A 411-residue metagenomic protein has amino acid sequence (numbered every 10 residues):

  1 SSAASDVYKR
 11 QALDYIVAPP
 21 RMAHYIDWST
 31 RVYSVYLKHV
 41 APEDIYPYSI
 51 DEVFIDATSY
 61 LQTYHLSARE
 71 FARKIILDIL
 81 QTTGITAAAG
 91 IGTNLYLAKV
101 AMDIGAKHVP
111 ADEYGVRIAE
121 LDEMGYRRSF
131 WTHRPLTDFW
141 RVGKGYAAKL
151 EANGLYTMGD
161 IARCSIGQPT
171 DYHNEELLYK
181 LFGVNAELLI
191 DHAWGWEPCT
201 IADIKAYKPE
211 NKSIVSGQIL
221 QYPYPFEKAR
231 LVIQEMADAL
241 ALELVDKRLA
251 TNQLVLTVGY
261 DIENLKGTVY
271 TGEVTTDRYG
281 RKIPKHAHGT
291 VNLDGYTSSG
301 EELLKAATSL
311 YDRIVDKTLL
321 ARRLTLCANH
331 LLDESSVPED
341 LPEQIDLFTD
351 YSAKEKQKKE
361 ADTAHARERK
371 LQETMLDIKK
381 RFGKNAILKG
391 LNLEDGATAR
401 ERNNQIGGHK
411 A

Functional and structural regions predicted by a protein language model:
S1-I201, S352-A411: Gly/Gly-Pro- and Ser/Thr-rich, intrinsically disordered tail segments characteristic of DNA damage-repair and tolerance
D6, D138, Y146-A321, S336 (+1 more regions): DNA-contacting surface of Y-family translesion DNA polymerases
L13-Y15, Q253, R323: Short, surface-exposed beta-edge/turn micro-motifs
Q62, Y96, E263-L265, L331-S335: Short, acidic Gly/Pro/Ser/Thr-rich loop/turn segments
T86-A88, V255, T325: Residues at or immediately flanking beta-strands
K282-A411: Acidic, metal-coordinating catalytic segment for phosphate/diphosphate chemistry, firing primarily on the Nudix
